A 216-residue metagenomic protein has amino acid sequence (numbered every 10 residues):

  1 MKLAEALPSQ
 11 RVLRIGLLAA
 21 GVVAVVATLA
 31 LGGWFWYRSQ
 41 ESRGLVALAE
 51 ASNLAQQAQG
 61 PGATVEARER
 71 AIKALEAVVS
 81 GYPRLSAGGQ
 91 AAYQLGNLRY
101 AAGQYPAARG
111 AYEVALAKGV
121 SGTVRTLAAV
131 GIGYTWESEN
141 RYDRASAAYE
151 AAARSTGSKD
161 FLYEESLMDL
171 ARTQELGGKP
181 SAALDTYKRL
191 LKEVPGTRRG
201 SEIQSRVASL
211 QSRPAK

Functional and structural regions predicted by a protein language model:
M1-V25: N-terminal positive-inside, membrane-proximal cytosolic segments immediately preceding the first
V79-G88, A102, L116-R125, A153-L162 (+1 more regions): Short solvent-exposed coil/turn linkers within tandem alpha-helical repeat scaffolds
